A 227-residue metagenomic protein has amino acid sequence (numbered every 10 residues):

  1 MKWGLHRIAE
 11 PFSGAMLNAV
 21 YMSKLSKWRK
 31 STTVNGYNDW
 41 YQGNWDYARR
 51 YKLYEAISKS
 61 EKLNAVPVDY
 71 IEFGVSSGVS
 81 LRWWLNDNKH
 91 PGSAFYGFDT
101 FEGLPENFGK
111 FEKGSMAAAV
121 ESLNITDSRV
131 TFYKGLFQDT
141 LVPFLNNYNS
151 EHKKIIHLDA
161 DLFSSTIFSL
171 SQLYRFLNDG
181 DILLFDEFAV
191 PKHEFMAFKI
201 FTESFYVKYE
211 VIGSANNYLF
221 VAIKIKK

Functional and structural regions predicted by a protein language model:
W3-I71, S76-R82, N86: Class I SAM-dependent methyltransferase Rossmann-like catalytic core, especially the SAM/SAH-binding loop
S31-Y41, L63-K227: S-adenosylmethionine/decaboxylated-SAM
